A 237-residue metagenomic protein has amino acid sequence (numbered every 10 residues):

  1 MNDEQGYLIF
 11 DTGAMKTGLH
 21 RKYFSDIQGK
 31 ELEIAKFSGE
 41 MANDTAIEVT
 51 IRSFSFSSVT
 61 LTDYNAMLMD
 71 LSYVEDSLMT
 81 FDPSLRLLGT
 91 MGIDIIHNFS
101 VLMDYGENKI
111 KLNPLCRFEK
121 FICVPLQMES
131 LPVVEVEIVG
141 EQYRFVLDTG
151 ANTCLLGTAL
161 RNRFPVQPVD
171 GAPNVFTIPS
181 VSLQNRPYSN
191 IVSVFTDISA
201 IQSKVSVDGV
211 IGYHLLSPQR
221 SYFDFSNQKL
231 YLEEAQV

Functional and structural regions predicted by a protein language model:
M1-V237: Pepsin/retropepsin-fold aspartyl endopeptidases
